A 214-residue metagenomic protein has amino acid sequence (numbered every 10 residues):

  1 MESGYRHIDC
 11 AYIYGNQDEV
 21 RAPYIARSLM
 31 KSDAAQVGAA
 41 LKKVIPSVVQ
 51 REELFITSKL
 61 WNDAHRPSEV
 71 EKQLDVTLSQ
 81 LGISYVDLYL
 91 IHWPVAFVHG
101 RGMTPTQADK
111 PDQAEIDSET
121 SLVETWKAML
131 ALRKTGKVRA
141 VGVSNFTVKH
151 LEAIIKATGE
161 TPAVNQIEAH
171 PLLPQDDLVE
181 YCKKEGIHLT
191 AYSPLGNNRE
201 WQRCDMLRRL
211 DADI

Functional and structural regions predicted by a protein language model:
M1-L54, S68-E71, S84, K134 (+1 more regions): N-terminal binding-site loop/beta-alpha segment at the start of enzyme catalytic domains that lines or forms
I8, V20, V37, I56 (+8 more regions): Conserved, mostly hydrophobic/aromatic
Y12, L29, L60-N62, P171: Structured beta->alpha junctions
Q17-Y24, A34-I45, S68-T77, G100-M103 (+2 more regions): Distinct, well-ordered alpha-helical segments
E53, I83-V86, V138, P162: Local beta-strand N-terminus motif with an aromatic residue
L54-S68, L90-A96: Structural motif corresponding to the early beta-alpha repeats
N62, W93-I214: Beta/alpha (TIM)-barrel catalytic core signal, keyed to glycine-rich beta->alpha loops juxtaposed to Asp/Glu that bind
Q80: N-terminal Rossmann-like or analogous alpha/beta NTP/dinucleotide-binding catalytic cores that position adenine
